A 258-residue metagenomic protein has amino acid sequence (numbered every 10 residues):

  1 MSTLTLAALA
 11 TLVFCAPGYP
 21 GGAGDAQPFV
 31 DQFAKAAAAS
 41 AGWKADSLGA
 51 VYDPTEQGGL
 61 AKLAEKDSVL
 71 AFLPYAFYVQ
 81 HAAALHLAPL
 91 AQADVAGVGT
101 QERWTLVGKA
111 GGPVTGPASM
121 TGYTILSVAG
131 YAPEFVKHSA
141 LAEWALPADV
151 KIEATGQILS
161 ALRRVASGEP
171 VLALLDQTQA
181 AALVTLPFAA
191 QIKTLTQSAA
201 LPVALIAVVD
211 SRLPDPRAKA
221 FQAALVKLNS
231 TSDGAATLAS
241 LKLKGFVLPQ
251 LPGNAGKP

Functional and structural regions predicted by a protein language model:
T3-A10: Sec-dependent N-terminal signal peptides
T11-Q80: Extracytoplasmic small-molecule ligand-binding "clamshell" domains of the periplasmic binding protein/Venus flytrap
L12-Y19, A91-L106, F188-N229, A235-P258: Periplasmic-binding protein-like
A16-S40, T100-R163, S167, T178 (+1 more regions): Bilobed "Venus flytrap"/periplasmic-binding protein-like clamshell domains and structurally analogous long
L48-A61, K151-R163, L201-P202: Short helix-initiation/N-cap motifs at beta->coil->alpha
Q57-S119, A132-P133: Acidic, polar ligand-binding/catalytic clefts
F72-L85, R164-I192: A ligand-binding cleft/hinge motif common to bilobed small-molecule-binding domains
Y75-F77, K109-G112, G130, Q177-Q179 (+2 more regions): Solvent-exposed coil/turn segments that connect beta secondary-structure elements in extracytoplasmic/periplasmic
